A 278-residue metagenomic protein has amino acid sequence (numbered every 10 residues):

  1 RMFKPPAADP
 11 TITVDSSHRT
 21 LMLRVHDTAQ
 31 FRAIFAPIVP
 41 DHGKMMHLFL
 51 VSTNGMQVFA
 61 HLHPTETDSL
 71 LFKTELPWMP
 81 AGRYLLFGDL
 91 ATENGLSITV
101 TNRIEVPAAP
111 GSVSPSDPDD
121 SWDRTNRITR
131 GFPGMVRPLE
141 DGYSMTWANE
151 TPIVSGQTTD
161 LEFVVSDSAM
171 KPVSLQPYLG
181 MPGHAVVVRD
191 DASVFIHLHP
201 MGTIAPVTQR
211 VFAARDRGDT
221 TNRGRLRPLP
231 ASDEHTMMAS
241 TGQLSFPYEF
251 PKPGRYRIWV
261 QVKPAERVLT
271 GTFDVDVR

Functional and structural regions predicted by a protein language model:
R1-D15, E93-I153, L175, L179-M181 (+2 more regions): Extracytoplasmic/periplasmic copper-protein system
D15-T20, G82, V154-T158, G254: Solvent-exposed, conformationally flexible loop/turn segments
H18-A33, T158-K171: Beta-strand-rich structural segments
F35-M46, Q176-P182: Short coil-to-beta strand junction motifs in C2/discoidin
L62-D68, T236-T241: Short beta-strand segments within Ig-like beta-sandwich modules, predominantly Fibronectin type-III
E66, K73-P80, F250-P251: Residue-level recognition of secondary-structure-to-loop junctions
R83-F87, R255-W259: Short, conserved beta-strand segments of beta-strand-rich sandwich/propeller modules, principally
G88-L90, V165, V260-V262: Conserved structural position at the C-terminal beta-strand of extracellular beta-sandwich adhesion modules
